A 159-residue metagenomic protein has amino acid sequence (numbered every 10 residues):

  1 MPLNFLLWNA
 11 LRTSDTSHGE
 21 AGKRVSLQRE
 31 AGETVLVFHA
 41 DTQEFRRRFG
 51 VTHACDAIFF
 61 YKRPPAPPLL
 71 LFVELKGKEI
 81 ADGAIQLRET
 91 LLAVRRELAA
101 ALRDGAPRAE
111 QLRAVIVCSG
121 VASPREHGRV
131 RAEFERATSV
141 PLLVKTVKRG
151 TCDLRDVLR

Functional and structural regions predicted by a protein language model:
M1-A40: Charge-rich, low-complexity N-terminal segments
V25-P64: Active-site metal-binding core of divalent-cation-utilizing nuclease and nuclease-like domains
H39-G50, G77-E89: Acidic/glycine-enriched edge-of-secondary-structure segments
A57-F59, L69-G77: Conserved catalytic cores of phosphodiester-cleaving nucleases, focusing on short active-site segments
F60-A66, C118-V121: Short, flexible beta-strand-to-coil junctions
E79-A122: Catalytic cores of nucleic-acid endonucleases
R108-R159: Domain-level recognition of nuclease-like catalytic cores that cleave nucleotide substrates
